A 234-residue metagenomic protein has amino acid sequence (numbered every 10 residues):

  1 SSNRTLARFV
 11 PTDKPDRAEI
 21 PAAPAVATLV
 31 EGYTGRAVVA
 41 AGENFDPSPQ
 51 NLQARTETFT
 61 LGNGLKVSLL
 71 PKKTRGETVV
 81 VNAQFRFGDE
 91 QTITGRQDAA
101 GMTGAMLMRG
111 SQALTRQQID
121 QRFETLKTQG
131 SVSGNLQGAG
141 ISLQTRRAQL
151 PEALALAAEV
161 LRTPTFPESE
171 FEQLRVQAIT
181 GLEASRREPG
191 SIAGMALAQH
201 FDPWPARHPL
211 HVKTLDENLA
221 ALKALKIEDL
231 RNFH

Functional and structural regions predicted by a protein language model:
S1-R86, R231: Proteolytic maturation boundary segments
S1-V10, A18, S68-T163, R175-E183 (+1 more regions): M16 family metallopeptidases and their MPP-like homologs
A37-V39, F45-S48, T58-G64, R109-G110 (+3 more regions): A short linear-motif detector with a strong N-terminal bias
F171: Short glycine/Trp-rich loop-beta-loop segment that forms part of the substrate-binding cleft
V212, D216-E217, A221-H234: Internal metal/ion-chelating core segments
